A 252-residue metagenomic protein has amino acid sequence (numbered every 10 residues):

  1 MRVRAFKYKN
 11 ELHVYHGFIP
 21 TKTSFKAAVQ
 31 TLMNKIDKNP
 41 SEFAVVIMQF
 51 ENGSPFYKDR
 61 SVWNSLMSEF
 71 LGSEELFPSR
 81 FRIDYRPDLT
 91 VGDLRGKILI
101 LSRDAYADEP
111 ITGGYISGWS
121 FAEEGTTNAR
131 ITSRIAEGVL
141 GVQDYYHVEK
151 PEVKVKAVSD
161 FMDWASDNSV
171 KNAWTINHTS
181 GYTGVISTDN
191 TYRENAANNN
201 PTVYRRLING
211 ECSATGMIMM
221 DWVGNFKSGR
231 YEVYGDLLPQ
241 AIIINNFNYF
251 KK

Functional and structural regions predicted by a protein language model:
A5-K252: Catalytic cores of phosphodiester-bond hydrolases, prominently lipid phosphodiesterases
